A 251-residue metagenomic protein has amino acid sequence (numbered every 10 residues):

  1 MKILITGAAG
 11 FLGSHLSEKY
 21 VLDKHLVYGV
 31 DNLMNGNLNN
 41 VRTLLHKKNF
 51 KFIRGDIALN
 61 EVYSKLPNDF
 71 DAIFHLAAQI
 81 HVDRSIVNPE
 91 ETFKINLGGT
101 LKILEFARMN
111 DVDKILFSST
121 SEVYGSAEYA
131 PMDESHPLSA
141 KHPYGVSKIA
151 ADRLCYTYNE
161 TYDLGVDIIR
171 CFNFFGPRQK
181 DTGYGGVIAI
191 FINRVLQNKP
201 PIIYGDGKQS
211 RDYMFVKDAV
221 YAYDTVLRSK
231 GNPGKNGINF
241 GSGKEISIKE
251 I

Functional and structural regions predicted by a protein language model:
M1-F174, K217: N-terminal Rossmann-like NAD(P)+-binding domain of SDR-like oxidoreductases, especially those catalyzing
L22, A78, L196-Q197, R228: Residues at helix-coil transition
G36, Y124, S210, I246-S247: Flexible, glycine-rich phosphate/dinucleotide-binding loops and adjacent beta-alpha linkers at cofactor/substrate
G55, T92, S135, K180 (+2 more regions): Pocket-edge positions in alpha/beta enzyme catalytic cores
I149, F174-A189, Q197-P200, Y204 (+5 more regions): Glycine/proline-rich active-site loop of Rossmann-fold NAD(P)-dependent oxidoreductases
Y158, F191, V195: Short amphipathic helix/loop within the catalytic HATPase_c
I168, Y213, E245: Short aromatic/basic micro-patch
